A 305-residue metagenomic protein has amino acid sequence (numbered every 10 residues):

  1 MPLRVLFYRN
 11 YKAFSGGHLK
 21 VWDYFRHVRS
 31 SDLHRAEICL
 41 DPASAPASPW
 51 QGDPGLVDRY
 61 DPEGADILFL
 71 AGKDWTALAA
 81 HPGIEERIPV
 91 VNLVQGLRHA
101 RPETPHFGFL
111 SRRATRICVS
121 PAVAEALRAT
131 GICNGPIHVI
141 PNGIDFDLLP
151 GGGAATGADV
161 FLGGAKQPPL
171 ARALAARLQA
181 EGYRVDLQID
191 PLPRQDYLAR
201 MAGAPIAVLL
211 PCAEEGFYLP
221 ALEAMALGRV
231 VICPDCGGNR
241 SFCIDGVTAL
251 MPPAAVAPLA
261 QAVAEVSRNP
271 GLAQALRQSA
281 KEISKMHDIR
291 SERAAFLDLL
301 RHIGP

Functional and structural regions predicted by a protein language model:
G17-K20, Y24, A126-A129, P136-Q195: Conserved catalytic-core segment of nucleotide-activated headgroup transferases in glycan assembly
A43-R112: Extended catalytic core of nucleotide-activated donor transferases of GT-like folds
L198, A221-A226, R240-S241: Short alpha-helical segment that forms part of, or immediately flanks, the ligand-binding pocket in carbohydrate-active
L209-P220, C236, R240-S241: Nucleotide-sugar-dependent
V230-C233: Short hydrophobic beta-strand element within catalytic cores of glycosyltransferases and related nucleotide-activated
D245-A257, A264-G271: Conserved acidic donor-binding segment of nucleotide-sugar-dependent glycosyltransferases
L272-M286, A295: A short, well-ordered alpha-helix in the C-terminal region of glycosyltransferases
M286-P305: C-terminal alpha-helical cap of glycosyltransferases
